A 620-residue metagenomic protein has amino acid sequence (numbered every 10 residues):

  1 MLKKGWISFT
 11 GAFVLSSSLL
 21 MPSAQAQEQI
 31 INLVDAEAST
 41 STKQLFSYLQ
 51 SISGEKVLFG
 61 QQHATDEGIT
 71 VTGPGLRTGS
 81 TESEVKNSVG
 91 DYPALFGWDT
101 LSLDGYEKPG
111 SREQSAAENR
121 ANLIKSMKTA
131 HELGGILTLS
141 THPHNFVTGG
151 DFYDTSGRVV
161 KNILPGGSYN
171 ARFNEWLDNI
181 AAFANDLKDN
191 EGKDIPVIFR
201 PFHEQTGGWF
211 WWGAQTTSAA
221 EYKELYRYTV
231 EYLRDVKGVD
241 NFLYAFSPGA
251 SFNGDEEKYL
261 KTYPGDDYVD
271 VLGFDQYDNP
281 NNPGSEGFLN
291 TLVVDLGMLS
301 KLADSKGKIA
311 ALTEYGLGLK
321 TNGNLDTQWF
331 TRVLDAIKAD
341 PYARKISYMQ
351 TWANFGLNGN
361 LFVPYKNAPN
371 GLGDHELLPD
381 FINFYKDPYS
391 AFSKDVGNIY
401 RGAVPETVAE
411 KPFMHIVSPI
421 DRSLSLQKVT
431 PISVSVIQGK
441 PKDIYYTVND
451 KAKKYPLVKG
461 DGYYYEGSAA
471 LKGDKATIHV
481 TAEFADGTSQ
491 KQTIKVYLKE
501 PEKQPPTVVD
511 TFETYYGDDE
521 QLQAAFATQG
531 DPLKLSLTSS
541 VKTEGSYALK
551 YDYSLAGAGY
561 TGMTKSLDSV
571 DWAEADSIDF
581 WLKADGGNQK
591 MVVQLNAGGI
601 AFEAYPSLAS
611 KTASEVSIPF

Functional and structural regions predicted by a protein language model:
S16-Q25: C-terminal segment of classical bacterial N-terminal signal peptides
Q25-L101, P109-A116, I382-T407, L498-Q521: N-terminal module-boundary/linker segments of secreted carbohydrate-active enzymes
Q44, L76-V85, A121-I124, A182-F183 (+4 more regions): Alpha-helical scaffolding within the catalytic cores of extracellular/periplasmic polymer-degrading hydrolases
G60-H63, K308-V408: Substrate-binding cleft of secreted/luminal carbohydrate-active enzymes
G105-D235, V239, G586: Substrate-binding cleft of extracellular glycoside hydrolase catalytic domains
R200-P201, Y226-E257, K308-K320, T351-N354: Aromatic-lined carbohydrate-recognition surfaces of secreted/lumenal glycan-active proteins
T262-T321, G371-D387: Glycoside hydrolase catalytic-domain groove-lining segments
M414-Y445, N449, Y465-V480, T493-F620: Beta-rich carbohydrate-recognition modules and glycan-binding surfaces
